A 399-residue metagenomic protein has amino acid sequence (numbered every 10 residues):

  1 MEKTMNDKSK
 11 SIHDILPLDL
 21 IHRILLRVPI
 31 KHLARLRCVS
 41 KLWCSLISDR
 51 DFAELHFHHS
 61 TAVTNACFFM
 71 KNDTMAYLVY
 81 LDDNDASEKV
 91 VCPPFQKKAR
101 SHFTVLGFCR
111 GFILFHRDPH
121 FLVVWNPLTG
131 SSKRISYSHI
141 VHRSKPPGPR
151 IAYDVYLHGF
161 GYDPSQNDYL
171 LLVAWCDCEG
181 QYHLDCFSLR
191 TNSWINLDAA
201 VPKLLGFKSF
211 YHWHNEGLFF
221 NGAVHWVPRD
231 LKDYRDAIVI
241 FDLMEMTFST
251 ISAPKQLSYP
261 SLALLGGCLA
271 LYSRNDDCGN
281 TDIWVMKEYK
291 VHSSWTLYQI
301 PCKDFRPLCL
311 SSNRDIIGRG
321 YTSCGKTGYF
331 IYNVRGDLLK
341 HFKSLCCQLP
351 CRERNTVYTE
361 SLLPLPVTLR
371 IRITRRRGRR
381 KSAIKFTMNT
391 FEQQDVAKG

Functional and structural regions predicted by a protein language model:
M1-G399: N-terminal entry/capping and adjacent linker segments that precede and initiate structured domains
